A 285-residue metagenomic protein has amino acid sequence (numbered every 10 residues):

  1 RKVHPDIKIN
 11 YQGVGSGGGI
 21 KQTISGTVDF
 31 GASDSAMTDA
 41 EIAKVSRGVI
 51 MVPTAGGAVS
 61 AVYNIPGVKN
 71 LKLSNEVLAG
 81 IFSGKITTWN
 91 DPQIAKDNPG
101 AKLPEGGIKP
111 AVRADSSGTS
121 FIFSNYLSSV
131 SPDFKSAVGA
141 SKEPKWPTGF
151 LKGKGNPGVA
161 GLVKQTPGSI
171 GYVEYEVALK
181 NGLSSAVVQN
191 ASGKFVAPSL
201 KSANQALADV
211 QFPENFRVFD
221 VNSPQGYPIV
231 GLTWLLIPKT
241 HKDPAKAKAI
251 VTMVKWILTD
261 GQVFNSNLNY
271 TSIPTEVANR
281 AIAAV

Functional and structural regions predicted by a protein language model:
R1-V285: Flexible loop/hinge segments at secondary-structure junctions
